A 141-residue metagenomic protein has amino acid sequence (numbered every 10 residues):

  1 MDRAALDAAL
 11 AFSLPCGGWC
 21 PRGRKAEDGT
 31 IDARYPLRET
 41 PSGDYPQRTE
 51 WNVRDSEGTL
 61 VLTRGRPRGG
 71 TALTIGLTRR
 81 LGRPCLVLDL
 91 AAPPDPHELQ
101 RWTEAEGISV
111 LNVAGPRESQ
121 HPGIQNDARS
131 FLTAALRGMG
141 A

Functional and structural regions predicted by a protein language model:
M1-V110, R117, I124-G138: Acidic/glycine-enriched connector segments
